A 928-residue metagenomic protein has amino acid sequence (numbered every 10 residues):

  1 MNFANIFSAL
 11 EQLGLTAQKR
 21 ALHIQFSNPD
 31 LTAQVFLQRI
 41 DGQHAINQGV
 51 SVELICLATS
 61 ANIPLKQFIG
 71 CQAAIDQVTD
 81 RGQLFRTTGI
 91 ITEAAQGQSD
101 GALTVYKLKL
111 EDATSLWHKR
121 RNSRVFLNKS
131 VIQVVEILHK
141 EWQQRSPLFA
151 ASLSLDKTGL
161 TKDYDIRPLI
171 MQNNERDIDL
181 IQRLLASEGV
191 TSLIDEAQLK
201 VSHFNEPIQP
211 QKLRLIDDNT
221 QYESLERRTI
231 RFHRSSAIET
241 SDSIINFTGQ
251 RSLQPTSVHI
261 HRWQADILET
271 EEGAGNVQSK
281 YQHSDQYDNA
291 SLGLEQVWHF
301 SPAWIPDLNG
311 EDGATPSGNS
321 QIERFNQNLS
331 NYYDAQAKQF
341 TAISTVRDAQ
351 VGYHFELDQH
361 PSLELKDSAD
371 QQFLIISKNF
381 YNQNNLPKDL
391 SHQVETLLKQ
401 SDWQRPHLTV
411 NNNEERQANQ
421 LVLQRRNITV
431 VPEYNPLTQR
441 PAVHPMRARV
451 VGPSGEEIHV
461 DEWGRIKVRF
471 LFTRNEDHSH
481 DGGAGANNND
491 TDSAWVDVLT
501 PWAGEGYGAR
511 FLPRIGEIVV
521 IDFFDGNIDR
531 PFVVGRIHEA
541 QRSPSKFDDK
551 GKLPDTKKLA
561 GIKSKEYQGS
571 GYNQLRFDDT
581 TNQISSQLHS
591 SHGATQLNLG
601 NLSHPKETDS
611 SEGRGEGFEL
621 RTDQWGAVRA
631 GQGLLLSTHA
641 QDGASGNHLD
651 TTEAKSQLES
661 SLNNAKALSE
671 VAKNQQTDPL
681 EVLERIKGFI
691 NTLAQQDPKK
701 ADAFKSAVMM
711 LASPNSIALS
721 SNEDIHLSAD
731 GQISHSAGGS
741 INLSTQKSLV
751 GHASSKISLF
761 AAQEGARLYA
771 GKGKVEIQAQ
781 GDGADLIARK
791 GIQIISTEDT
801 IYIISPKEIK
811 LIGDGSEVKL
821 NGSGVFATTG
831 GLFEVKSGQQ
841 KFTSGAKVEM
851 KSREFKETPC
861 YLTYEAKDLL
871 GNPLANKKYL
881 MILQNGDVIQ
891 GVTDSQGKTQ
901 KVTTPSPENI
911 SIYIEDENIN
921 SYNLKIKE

Functional and structural regions predicted by a protein language model:
M1-E928: Amphipathic alpha-helical and helix-coil boundary elements used as assembly and membrane-proximal scaffolds
